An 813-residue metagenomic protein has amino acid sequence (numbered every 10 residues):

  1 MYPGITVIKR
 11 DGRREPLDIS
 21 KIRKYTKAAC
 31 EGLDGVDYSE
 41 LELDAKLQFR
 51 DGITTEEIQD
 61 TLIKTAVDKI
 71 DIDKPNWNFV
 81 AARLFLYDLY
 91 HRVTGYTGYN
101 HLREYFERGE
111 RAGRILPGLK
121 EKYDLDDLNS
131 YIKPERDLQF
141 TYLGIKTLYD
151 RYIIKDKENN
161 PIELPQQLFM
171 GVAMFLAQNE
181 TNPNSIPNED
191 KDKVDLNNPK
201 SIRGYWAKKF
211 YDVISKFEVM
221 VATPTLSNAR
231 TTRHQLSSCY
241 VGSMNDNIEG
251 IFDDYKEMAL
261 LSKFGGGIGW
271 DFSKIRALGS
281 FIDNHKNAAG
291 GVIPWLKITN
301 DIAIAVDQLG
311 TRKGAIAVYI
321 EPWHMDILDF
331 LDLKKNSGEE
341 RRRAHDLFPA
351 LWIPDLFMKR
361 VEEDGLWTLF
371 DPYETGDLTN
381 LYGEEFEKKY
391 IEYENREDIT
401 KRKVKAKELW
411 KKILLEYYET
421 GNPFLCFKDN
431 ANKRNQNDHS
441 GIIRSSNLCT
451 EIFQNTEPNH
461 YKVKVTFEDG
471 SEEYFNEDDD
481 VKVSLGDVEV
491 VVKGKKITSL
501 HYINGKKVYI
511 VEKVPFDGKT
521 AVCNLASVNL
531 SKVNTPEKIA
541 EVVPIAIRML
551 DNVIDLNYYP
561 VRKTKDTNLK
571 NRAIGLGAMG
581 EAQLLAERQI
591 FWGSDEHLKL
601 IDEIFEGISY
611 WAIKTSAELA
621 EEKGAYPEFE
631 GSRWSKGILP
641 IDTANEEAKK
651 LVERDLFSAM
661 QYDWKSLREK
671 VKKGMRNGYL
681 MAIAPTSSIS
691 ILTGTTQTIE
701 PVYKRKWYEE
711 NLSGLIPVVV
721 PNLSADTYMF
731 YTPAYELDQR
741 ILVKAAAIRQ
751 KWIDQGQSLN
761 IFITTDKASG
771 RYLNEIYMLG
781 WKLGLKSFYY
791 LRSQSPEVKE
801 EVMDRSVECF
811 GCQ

Functional and structural regions predicted by a protein language model:
M1-P3, R13, V36-F175, N179-Y211: Core nucleic-acid recognition elements
S39-D51, T55, A277-I316, E512-V522 (+5 more regions): A structural-propensity feature for long, helix-poor, extended segments
D44-A45, I63-A66, A81-Y87, V213 (+12 more regions): A glycine-rich phosphate-binding loop feature that marks nucleotide/adenosyl-phosphate handling sites
I53, D68, F140-K155, I214-S227 (+3 more regions): Core structural elements
D88, R92-E135, S237-D517, A521-S527 (+5 more regions): Active-site cavity-forming subdomains of large catalytic enzyme subunits
R92-T97, R136-I304: Long, structured ligand/cofactor-binding scaffold of large enzymes
L119-N129, K133-T147, F453-Q454, L550 (+5 more regions): Catalytic alpha/beta core of large soluble enzyme barrels
V213-K216, A222-P224, V543-K565, F591-T686 (+2 more regions): Internal maturation/activation junctions in enzymes
